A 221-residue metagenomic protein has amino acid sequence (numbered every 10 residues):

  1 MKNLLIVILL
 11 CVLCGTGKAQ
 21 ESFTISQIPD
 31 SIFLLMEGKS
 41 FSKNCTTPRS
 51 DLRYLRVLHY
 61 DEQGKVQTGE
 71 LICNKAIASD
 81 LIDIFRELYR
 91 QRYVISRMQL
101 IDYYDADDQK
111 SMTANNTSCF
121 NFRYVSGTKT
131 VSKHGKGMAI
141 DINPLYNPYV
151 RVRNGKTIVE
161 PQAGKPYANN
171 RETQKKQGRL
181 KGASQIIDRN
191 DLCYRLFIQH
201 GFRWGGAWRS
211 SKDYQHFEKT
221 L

Functional and structural regions predicted by a protein language model:
M1-Q20: Bacterial Sec-dependent N-terminal signal peptides
Q20-K65: N-terminal module-boundary/linker segments of secreted carbohydrate-active enzymes
E37, F41, K75-R90, T130 (+2 more regions): Active-site-adjacent structural elements in enzyme catalytic domains
T47-M112: Active-site acidic/histidine clusters and adjacent loop/turn architecture that either coordinate catalytic ions
P48-D51, V131-G137, I198: Extracellular/periplasmic catalytic domains that process cell-envelope and extracellular macromolecules
E62-G64, V94, D102-A106, S126-G127 (+2 more regions): Solvent-exposed loop/turn segments at secondary-structure junctions within structured extracellular/periplasmic domains
I95-S96, K110-L145: Mid-length scaffold segments of soluble, non-membrane domains
V125, G137, N143-L221: Catalytic cores and adjacent binding grooves of peptidoglycan-active enzymes
